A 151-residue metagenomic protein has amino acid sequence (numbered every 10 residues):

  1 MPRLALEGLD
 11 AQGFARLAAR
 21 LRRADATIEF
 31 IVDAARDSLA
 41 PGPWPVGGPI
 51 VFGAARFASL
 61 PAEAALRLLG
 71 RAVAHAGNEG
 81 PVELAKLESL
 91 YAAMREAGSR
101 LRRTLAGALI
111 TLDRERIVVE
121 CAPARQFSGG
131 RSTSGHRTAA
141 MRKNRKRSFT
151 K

Functional and structural regions predicted by a protein language model:
P2-K151: AMP-forming adenylation/ATP pyrophosphatase catalytic core
